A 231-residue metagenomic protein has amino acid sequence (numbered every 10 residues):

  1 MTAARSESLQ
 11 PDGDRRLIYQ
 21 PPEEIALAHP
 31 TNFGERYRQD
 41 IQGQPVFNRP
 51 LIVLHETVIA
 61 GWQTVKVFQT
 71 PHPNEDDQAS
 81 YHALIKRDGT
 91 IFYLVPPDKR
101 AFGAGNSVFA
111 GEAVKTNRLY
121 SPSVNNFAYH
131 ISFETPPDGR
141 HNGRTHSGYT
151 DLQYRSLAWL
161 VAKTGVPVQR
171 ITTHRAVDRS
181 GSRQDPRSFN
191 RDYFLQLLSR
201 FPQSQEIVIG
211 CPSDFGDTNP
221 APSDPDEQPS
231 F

Functional and structural regions predicted by a protein language model:
M1-P21, N126-Y129, E134-F231: Basic/polar, cationic surfaces and motifs that engage anionic cell-wall and phosphate/carboxylate ligands
P11-P45, L51-K163: Active-site-adjacent loop/helix surface patches within enzyme catalytic domains that shape the substrate-binding cleft
P50-L51, Q169: Conserved acidic residues
